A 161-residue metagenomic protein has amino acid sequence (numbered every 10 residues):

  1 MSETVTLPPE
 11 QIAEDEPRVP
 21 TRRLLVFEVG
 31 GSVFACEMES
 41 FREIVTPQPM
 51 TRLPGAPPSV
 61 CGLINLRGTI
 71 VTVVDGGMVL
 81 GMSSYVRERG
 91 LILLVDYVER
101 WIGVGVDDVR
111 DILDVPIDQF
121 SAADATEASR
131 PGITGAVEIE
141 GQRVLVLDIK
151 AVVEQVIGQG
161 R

Functional and structural regions predicted by a protein language model:
M1-R161: An acidic, low-aromatic, low-complexity terminal/linker signal
